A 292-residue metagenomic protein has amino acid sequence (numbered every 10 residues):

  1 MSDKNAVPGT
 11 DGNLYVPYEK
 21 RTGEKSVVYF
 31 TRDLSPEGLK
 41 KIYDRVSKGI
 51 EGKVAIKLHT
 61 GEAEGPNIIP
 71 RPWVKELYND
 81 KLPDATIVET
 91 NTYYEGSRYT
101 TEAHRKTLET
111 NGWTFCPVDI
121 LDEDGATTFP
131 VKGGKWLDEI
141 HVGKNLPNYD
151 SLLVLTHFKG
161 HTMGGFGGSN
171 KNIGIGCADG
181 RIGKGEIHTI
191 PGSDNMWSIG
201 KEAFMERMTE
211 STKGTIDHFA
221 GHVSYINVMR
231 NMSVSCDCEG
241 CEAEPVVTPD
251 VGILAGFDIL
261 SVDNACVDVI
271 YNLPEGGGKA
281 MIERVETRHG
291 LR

Functional and structural regions predicted by a protein language model:
G9-R292: Extended, low-polarity segments enriched in aliphatic/aromatic residues
